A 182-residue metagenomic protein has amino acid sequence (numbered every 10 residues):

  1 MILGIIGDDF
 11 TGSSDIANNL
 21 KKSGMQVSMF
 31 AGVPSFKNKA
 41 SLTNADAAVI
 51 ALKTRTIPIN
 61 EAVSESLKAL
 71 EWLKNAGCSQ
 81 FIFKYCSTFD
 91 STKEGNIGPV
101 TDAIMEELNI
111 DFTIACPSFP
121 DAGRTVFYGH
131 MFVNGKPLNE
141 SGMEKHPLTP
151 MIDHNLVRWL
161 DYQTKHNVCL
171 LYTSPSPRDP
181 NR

Functional and structural regions predicted by a protein language model:
I2-E65, R124, G129-S174: N-terminal glycine-rich anion-binding loop in soluble enzyme alpha/beta folds
G4, S28, I82, T113-I114: A structural signal for isolated positions on well-ordered beta-strands in alpha/beta enzyme cores
S13, I57-K93: Alpha/propeptide regions of enzymes that mature by internal proteolysis
S23, W72, A76, A103-E107 (+3 more regions): Change "in soluble alpha/beta enzymes" to "in soluble alpha/beta proteins
D46-A48, S79, D111: A generic secondary-structure signal marking the coil-to-beta-strand transition
S66, L70, G98-T101, V157: Generic structural signal for well-ordered alpha-helices, preferentially at hydrophobic/aromatic core positions
K84-H154: Active-site histidine-anchored catalytic micro-motif
Y172-R182: Single conserved hydrophobic/aromatic residue that forms the stacking wall/gate of nucleotide- or nucleobase-binding
